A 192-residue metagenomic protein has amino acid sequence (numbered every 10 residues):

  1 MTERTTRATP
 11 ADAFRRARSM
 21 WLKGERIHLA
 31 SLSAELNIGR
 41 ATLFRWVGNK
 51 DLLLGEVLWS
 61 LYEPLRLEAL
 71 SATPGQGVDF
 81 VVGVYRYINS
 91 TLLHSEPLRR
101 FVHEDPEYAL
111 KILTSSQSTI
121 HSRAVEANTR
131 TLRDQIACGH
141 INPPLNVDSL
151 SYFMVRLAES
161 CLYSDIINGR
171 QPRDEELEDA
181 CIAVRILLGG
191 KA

Functional and structural regions predicted by a protein language model:
M1, R86, S90, E126 (+3 more regions): C-terminal peripheral helix-coil segments that are non-catalytic and often amphipathic
R7-A34: Short, amphipathic alpha-helix enriched in basic
W21-R26, F44-E56: HTH DNA-binding helix-turn interface
L36-N37, G48: Central "turn" residue of the DNA-binding helix-turn-helix
E56, A69-L98, S151-M154: Hydrophobic alpha-helical connector segments
L58-R66: Short, basic, alpha-helical segments at the C-terminal edge of helix-turn-helix-like DNA-binding modules
L92-S115: Amphipathic alpha-helical segments used for helix-helix packing
K111-H140, D148-V155: Amphipathic alpha-helical packing segments from all-alpha helical-bundle domains
